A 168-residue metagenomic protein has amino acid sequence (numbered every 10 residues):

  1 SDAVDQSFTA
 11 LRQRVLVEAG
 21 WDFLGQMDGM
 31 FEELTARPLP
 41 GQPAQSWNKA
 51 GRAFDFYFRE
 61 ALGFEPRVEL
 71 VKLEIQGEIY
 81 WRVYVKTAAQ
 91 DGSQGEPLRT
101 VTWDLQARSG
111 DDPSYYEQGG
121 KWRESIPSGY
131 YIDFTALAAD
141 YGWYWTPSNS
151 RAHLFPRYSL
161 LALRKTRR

Functional and structural regions predicted by a protein language model:
S1-D28: Active-site acidic/histidine clusters and adjacent loop/turn architecture that either coordinate catalytic ions
R12-A19, T35, F58-E60, Y141-G142 (+1 more regions): Sec/Tat-exported extracytoplasmic proteins
G20-Q42, R151-R157: Acidic helix-start/capping segments at beta-turn-to-alpha-helix junctions
F23-Q26, A53-F58, Y144-S148, A162: Structural recognition of the beta-strand scaffold that forms the well-ordered cores of secreted hydrolase catalytic
G29, G51, V71-E74: Auxiliary tRNA-acceptor-end handling modules of aminoacyl-tRNA synthetases
Q45-G51, A138: Extracellular/periplasmic catalytic domains that process cell-envelope and extracellular macromolecules
L62-R168: Catalytic cores and adjacent binding grooves of peptidoglycan-active enzymes
